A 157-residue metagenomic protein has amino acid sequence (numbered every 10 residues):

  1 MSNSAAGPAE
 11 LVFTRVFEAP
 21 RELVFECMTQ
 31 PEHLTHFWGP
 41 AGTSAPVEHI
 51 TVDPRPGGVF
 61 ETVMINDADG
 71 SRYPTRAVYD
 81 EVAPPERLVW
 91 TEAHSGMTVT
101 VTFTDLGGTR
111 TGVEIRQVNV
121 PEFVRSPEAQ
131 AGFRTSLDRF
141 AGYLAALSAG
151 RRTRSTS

Functional and structural regions predicted by a protein language model:
M1-S44: Hydrophobic ligand-binding cavity/cleft-lining segments
P8-T14, R21, V59, P74 (+3 more regions): Intrinsic-disorder/low-complexity, polar/charged segments enriched in Ser/Thr/Lys/Arg/Asp/Glu/Gln
V12-F13, E32-R72, R152-S157: Short beta-edge strand/loop motif at the mouth of beta-sheet-based domains
R15, H49-V52, T75-E81, T98-D105: Hydrophobic/aromatic beta-strand elements that line small-molecule binding cavities or substrate pockets in beta-rich
V24, L34, F60-T62, Y79 (+3 more regions): Hydrophobic pocket/interface hotspot
T29, L137-S148: Short amphipathic alpha-helical signal-transduction/dimerization elements
R55-E61, A83-W90: Short, hydrophobic/aromatic-rich segments at coil-to-beta transitions
R87-T135: Beta-strand/loop substructures that line and gate deep hydrophobic ligand-binding cavities in soluble
